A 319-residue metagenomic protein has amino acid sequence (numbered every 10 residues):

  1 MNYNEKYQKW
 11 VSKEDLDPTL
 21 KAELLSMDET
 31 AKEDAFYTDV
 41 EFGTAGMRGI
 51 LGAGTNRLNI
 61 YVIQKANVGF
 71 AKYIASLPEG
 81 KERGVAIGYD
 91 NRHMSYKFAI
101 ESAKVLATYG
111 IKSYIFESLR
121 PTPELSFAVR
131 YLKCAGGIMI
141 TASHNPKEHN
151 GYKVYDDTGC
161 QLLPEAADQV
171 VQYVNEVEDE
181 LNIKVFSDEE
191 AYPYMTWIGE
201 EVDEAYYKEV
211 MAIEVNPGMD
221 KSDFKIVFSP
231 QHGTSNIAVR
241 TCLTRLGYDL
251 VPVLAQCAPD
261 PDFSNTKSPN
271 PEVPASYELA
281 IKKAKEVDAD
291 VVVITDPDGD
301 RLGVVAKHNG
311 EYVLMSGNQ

Functional and structural regions predicted by a protein language model:
N2-S102, M195-I226: An N-terminal, well-structured beta->alpha segment
A31-F36, V40, N150-S276, A284: Gly/Ser/Thr-enriched, mixed-charge loops and adjacent short helices that form phosphate/oxyanion-binding elements
R48, Q64-A71, A103, A107 (+7 more regions): Predominant activation on well-ordered alpha-helical scaffold segments within soluble catalytic domains
R57, Y89-K97, S113-R120, D157-E165 (+5 more regions): Alpha-helix capping and helix-loop boundary segments enriched in small/acidic/polar residues
A86-H149, T244, D249-V304: N-terminal small/polar loop signature for handling phosphorylated ligands or for N-terminal nucleophile
D157-C160, Q172, E178, I281-Q319: Replace "Mg2+/Mn2+-dependent" with "divalent metal-dependent
